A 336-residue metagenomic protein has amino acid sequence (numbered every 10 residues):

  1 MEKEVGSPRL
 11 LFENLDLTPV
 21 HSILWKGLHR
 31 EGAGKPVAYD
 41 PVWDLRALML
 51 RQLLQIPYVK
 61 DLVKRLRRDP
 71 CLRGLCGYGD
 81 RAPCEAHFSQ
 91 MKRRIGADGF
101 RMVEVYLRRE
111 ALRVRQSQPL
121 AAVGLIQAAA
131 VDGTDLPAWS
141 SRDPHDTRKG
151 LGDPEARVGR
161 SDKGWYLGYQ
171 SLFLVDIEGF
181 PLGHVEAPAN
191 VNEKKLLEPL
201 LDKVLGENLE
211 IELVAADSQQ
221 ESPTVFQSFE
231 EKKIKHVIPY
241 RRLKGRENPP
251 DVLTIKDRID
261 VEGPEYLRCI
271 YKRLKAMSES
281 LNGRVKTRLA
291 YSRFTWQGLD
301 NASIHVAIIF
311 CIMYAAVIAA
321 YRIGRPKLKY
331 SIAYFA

Functional and structural regions predicted by a protein language model:
M1-D44, M49, L53, G99-V103 (+2 more regions): Dynamic "connector" segments at or just before major functional cores
A33-V42, S161-G164, W296-V306: Structural motif
V59-C76: DNA-recognition alpha helix
K60, K64, A86, E212: Residues within the helices of the helix-turn-helix
L75-I95: Major-groove recognition helix of helix-turn-helix-like DNA-binding domains
A97-E231: Polybasic low-complexity intrinsically disordered regions
S218-T287: Helix-centered, glycine/charged polyanion-binding patches within enzymatic domains that contact phosphate-containing
R268-A336: Basic, amphipathic alpha-helical segments enriched in Lys/Arg and hydrophobic/aromatic residues
